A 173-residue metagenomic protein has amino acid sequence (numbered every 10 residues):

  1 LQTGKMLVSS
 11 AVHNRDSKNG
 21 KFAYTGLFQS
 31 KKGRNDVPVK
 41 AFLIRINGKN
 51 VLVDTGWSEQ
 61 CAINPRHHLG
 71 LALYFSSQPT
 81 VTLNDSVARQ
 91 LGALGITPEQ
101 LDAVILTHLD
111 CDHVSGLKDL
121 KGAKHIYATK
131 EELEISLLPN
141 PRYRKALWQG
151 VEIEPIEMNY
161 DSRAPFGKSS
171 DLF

Functional and structural regions predicted by a protein language model:
L1, V51, I105, Y127 (+1 more regions): Hydrophobic/aromatic beta-strand patches that form the interior of the parallel beta-sheet core in alpha/beta enzyme
L1-A88, Q100: Metallo-beta-lactamase
V39-A41, G48-N50, V104-L106, A123 (+1 more regions): Extracellular structured ligand-interaction cores
I44, V53-D54, L101, H108 (+2 more regions): Divalent metal-coordination and catalytic microenvironments
G56-S58, D110, E132: Catalytic metal-binding/acid-base residues of hydrolase active sites
C61, V114-S115, S136: Glycine/Thr-rich phosphate-binding loops of Rossmann-like dinucleotide-binding domains
R66-A128: Active-site metal-binding motif and surrounding structural segment of the metallo-beta-lactamase
S77-I96, Q100, T129-F173: Metallo-beta-lactamase
